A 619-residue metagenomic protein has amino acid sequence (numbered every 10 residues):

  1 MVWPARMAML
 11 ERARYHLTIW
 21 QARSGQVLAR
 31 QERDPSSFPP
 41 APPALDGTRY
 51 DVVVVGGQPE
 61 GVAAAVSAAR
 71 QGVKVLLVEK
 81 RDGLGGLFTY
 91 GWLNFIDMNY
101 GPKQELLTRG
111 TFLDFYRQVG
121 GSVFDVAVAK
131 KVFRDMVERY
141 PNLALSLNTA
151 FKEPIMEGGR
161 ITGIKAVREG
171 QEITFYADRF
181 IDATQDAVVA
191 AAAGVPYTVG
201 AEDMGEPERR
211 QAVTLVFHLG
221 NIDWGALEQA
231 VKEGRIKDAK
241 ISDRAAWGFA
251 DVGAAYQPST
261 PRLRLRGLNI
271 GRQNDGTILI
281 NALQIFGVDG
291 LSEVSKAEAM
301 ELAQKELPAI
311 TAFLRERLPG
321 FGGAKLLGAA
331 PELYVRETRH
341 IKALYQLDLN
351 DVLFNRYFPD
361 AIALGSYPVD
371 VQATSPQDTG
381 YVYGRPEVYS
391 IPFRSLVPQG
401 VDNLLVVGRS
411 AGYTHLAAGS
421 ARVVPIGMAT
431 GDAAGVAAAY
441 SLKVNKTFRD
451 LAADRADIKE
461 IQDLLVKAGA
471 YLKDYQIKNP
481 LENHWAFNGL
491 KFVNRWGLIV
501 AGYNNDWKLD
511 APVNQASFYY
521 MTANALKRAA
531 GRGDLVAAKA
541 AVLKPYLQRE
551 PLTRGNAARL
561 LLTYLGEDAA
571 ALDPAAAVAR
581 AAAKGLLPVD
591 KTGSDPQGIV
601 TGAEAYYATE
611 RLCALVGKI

Functional and structural regions predicted by a protein language model:
M1-V52, K131, L145-S146: Extreme N-terminal leader/targeting segments of oxidoreductases
H16-W20, A456-I619: N-terminal propeptides
A29-P42, P376-S410, L451-A486, K491: Extended, non-globular alpha-helical segments
E32, A41-R49, S67, V73-K74 (+2 more regions): Conserved N-terminal/central alpha/beta ligand/cofactor-binding core
V55-P59: Glycine-rich Rossmann-fold phosphate-binding loop(s) that bind the pyrophosphate of adenine dinucleotide cofactors
I155-T174: Conserved beta-strand-loop-beta-strand element in the redox core of flavoprotein oxidoreductases
V167, A183-T184, V407: Short, well-ordered coil/turn residues at beta-beta hairpins and beta-strand->alpha-helix junctions within
E172, R179, V188-A433, A437-R455: Flavin (FAD/FMN)-binding glycine-rich loop and adjacent Rossmann-like elements that form
